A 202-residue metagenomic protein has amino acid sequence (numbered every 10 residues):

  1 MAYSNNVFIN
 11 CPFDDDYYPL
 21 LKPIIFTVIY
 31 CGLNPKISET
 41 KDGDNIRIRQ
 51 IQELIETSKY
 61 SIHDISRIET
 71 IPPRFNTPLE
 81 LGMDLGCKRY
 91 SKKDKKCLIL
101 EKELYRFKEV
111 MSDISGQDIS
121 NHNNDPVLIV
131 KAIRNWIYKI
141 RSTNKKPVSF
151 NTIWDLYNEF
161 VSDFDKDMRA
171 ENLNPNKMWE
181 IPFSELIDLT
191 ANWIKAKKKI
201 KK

Functional and structural regions predicted by a protein language model:
M1-S58, N172-K202: Conserved N-terminal substructure of TIR/SEFIR domains
I9, H63, L98-I99: Structural beta-sheet core signal
P12, S66, E103: Anionic group-transfer/hydrolysis microenvironments
P35-S38, I62-R67, Y90-S91, N124-V130 (+1 more regions): Short, surface-exposed, polar/charged, turn-prone segments marking secondary-structure boundaries
T40-E80, Y90: TIR-domain catalytic/interaction hotspot
I71-W136: Cross-kingdom TIR/SEFIR domain
V110-I200: C-terminal interaction surface of TIR/SEFIR-family domains
